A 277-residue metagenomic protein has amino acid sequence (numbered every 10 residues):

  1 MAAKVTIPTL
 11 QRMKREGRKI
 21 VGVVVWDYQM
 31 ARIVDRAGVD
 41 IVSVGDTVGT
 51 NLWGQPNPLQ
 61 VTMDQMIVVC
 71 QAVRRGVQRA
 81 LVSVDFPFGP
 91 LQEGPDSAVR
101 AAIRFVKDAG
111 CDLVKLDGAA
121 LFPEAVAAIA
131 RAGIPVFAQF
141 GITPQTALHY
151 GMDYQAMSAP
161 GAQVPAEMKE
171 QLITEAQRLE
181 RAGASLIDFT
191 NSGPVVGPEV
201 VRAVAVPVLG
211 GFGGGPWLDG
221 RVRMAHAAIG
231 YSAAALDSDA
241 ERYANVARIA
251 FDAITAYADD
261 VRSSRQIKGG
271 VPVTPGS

Functional and structural regions predicted by a protein language model:
A2-S277: Alpha/beta enzyme core
